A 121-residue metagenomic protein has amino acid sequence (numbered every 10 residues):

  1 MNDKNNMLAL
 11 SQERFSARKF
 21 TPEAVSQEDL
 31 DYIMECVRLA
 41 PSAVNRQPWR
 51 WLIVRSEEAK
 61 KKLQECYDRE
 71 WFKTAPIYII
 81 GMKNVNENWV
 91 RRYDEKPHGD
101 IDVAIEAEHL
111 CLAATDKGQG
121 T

Functional and structural regions predicted by a protein language model:
M1-T121: Acidic, surface-exposed loops and disordered segments
